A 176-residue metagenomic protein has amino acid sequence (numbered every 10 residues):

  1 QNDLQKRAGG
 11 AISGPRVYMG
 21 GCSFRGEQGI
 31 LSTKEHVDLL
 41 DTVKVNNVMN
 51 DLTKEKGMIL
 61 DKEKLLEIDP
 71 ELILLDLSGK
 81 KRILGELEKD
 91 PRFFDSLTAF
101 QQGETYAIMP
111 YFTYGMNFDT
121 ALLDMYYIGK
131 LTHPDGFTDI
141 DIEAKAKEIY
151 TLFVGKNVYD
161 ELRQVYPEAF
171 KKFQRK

Functional and structural regions predicted by a protein language model:
Q1-K176: N-terminal ligand-binding lobe of clamshell/alpha-beta domains
